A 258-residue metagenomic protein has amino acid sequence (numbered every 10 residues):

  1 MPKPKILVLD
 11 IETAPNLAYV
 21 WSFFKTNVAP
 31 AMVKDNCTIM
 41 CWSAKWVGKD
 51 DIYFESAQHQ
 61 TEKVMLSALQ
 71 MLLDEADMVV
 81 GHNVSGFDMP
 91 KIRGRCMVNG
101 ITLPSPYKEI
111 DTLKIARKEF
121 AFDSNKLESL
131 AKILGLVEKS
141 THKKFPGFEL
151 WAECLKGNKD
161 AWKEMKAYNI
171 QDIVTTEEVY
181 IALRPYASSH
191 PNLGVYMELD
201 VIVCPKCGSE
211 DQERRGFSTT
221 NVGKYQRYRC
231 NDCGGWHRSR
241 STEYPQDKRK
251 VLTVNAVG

Functional and structural regions predicted by a protein language model:
M1-L73: Conserved RNase H-like, two-metal-ion catalytic cores of nucleic-acid enzymes
G48-I133: Conserved DEDDh/DEDDy metal-dependent 3′-5′ exonuclease domain
E75, C96-P106, T112-S129, E138-K166 (+3 more regions): Conserved acidic
V80, S129-E198: Acidic, Mg2+-coordinating catalytic module of metal-dependent nucleases/exonucleases that use a two-metal-ion mechanism
L199-I202, R227: Residues immediately within or flanking Cys/His clusters that coordinate Zn2+ in small zinc-binding modules
C204-C207, C230-C233: Short cysteine-rich clusters marking metal-coordination/redox-active sites
G208-Y228: Short recognition patches in nucleic-acid-associated and regulatory proteins
D232-V254: Short metal-binding segments enriched for Cys and/or His
